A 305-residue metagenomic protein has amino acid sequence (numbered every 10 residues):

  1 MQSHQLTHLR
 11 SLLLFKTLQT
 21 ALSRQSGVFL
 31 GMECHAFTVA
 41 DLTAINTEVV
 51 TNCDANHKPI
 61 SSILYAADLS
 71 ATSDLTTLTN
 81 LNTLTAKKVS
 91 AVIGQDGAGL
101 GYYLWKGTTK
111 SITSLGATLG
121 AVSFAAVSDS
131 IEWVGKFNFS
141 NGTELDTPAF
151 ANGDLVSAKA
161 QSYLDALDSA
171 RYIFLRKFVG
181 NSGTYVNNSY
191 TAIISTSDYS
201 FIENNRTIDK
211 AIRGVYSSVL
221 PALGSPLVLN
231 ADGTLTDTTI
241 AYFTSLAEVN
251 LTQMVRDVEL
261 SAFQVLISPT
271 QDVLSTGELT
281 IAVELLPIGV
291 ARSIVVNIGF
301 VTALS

Functional and structural regions predicted by a protein language model:
M1-T143: Extracellular Cys-Trp
H4-L6, L260, V265-S305: Compositionally biased, low-complexity/repeat regions
R10, D41, S73, E203 (+4 more regions): Catalytic cores of large soluble enzymes that bind and process phosphate-bearing ligands
F15-Q19, A158-L164, A170-I173, V249-V255: Intrinsically disordered, low-complexity boundary segments flanking structured domains
S23-Q25, D168, V258-L260, L274-T276: A generic structural signal for short, non-catalytic loop/turn and secondary-structure boundary residues
G120-T239, A282-S305: Long, contiguous, structured domain-core segments that constitute the functional module of a protein
D237-S261: Short, hydrophobic/π-rich interface segment
